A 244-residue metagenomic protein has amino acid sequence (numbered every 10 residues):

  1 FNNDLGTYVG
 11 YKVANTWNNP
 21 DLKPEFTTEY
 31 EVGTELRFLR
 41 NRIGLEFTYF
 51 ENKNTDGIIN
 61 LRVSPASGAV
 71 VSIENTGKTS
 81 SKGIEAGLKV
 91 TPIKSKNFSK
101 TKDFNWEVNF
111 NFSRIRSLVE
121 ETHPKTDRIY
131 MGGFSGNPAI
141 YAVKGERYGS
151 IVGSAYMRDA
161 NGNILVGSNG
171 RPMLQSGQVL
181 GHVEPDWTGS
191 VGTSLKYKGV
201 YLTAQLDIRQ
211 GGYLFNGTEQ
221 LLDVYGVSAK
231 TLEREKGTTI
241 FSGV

Functional and structural regions predicted by a protein language model:
F1-A142, T188-V191, L195-K198, I208: Extracellular/periplasmic, surface-exposed regions of secreted and cell-surface proteins
Y8, P24, E29, G57 (+6 more regions): Residue-level detector of solvent-exposed, low-hydrophobicity positions
N54, K196-V244: C-terminal beta-signal and adjacent terminal beta-strands/loops of Gram-negative outer-membrane beta-barrel proteins
E74, S95-V183, L221-V244: Conserved small-residue
L174-S176, W187-T188, V200: Short, flexible active-site loops
